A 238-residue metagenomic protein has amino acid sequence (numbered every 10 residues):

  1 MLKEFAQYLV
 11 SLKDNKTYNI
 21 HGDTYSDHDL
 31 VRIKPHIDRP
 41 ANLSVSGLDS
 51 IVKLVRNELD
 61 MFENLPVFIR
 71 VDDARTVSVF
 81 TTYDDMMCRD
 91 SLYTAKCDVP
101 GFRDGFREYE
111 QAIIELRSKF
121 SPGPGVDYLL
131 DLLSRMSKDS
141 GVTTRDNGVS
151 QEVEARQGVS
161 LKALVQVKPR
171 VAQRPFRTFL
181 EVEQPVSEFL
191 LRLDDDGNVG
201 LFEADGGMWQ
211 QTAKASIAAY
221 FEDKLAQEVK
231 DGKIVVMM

Functional and structural regions predicted by a protein language model:
M1-S78, D231-M238: An N-terminally focused, membrane-permeabilizing/fusogenic/translocator signature enriched in pore-forming
F5, S11-Y18, T24, M86 (+2 more regions): An exposure/low-complexity boundary signal
A41-G47, E58-M61, V71-D73, S78-D84 (+1 more regions): Amphipathic, membrane-inserting segments
S46, P100-R107, Q111, P124 (+5 more regions): Alpha-helix boundary/N-cap detector
V77-E110: A glycine-rich, hydrophobic loop/mini-helix early in the fold
F102-V153: Membrane-inserting effector segments that mediate pore formation, membrane fusion, or transient membrane insertion
